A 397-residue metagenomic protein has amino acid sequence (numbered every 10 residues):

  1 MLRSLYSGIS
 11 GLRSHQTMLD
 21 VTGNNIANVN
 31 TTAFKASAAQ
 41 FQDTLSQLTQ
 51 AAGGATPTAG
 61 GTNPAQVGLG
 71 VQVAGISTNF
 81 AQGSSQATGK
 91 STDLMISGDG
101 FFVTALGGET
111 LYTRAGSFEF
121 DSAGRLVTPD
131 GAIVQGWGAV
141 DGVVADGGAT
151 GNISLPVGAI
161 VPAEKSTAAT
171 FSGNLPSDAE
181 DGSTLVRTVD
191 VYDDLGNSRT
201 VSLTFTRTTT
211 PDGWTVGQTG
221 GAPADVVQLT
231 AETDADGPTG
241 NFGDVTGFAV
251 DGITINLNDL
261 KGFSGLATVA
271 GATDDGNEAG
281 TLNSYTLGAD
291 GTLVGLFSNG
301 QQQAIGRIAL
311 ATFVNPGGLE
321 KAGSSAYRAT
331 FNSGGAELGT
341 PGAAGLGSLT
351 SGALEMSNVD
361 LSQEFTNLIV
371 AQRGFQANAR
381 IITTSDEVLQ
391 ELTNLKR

Functional and structural regions predicted by a protein language model:
M1-D43: N-terminal intrinsically disordered, low-complexity, charge/repeat-rich segments that act as generic
L2, N28, K35-N367, G374: Small/polar low-complexity and glycine-rich loop motifs
L12, Q16-L19, L368, F375 (+1 more regions): Hydrophobic a/d positions of heptad-repeat alpha-helices that form coiled-coil
R13-Q16, N358, K396: Residues at alpha-helix boundaries and short interhelical turns
N24, R373-Q376, R380: Core alpha-helical elements of the protein kinase catalytic domain, predominantly the helix directly N-terminal
V388-R397: Structured functional modules or segments
